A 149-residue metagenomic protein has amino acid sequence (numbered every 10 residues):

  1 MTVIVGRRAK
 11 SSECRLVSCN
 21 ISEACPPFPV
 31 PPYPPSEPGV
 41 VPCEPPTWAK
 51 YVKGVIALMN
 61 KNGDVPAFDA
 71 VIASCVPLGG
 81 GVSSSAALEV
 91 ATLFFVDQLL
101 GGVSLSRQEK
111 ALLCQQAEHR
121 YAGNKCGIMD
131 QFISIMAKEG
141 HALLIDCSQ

Functional and structural regions predicted by a protein language model:
M1-A86, V90-R107, L112-A122, C126-M129 (+1 more regions): ATP-binding N-lobe of GHMP and related small-molecule kinases
I145: Glycine-rich active-site loop/lid that clamps phosphate-bearing ligands
S148: Acidic/histidine-rich catalytic neighborhood
